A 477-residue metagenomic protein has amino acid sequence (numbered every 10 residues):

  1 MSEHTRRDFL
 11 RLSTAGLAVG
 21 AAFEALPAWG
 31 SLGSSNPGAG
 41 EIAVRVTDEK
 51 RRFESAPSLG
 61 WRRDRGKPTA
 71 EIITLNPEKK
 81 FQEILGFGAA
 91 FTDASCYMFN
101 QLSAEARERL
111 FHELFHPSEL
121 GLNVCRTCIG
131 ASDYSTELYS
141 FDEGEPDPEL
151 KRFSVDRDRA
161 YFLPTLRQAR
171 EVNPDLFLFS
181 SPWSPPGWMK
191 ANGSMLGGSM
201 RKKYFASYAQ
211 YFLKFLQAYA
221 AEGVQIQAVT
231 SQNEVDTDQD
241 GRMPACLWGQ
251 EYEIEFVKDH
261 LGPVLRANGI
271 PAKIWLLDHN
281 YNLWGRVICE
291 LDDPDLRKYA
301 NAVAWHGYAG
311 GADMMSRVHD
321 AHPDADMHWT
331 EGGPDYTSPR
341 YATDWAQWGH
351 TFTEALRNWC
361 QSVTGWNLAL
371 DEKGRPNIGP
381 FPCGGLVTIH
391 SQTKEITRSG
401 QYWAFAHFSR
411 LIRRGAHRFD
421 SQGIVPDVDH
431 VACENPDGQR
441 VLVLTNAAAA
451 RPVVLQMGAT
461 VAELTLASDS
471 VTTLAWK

Functional and structural regions predicted by a protein language model:
M1-A18: N-terminal secretory signal peptides and thylakoid transit peptides that target proteins across membranes
F23-R51: C-terminal segment of N-terminal export signals and the immediately downstream linker at the start of the mature
G38-E49, E71, F179-S180, Q210-Q217 (+2 more regions): Substrate-binding and catalytic surfaces of secreted/luminal carbohydrate-active proteins
E54-I226, D259: N-terminal catalytic cores of secreted or lumenal carbohydrate-active enzymes
F91, I129, N233, H306-G307 (+1 more regions): Residues that line or immediately flank small-molecule/substrate-binding pockets and catalytic motifs
G130-A131, S181-P186, Q232-E234, N280 (+1 more regions): Short glycine-enriched loops at secondary-structure junctions
Y134-L138, P186-G193, V235-G241, L283-R286 (+1 more regions): Short acidic/His/Gly/Ser-rich catalytic and metal-binding motifs that mark active-site loops of diverse hydrolases
K190-R201, E234-G249, T337: Active-site-proximal beta-alpha loop/turn segments in soluble metabolic enzymes
